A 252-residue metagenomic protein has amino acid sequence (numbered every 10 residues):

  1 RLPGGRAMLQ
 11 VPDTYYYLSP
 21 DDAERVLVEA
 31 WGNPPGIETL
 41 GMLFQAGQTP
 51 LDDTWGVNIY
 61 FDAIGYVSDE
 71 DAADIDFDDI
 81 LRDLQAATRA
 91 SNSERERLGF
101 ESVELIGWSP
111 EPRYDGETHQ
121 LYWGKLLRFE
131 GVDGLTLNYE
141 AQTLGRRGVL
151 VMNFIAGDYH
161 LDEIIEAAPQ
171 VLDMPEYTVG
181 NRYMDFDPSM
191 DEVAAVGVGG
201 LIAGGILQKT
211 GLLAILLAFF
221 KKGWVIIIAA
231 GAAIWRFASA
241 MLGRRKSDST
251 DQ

Functional and structural regions predicted by a protein language model:
R1-M8, P20-L137, L144, D158 (+5 more regions): Conserved polar/disulfide-associated segments of primarily extracytoplasmic proteins
Q10, Y16-L18, N58, V151-N153: Soluble periplasmic/extracytoplasmic beta-strand elements of cell-envelope proteins
P12, L81, Q85, I165-L172: Extracytoplasmic/secreted envelope proteins and their assembly/folding machinery, especially bacterial periplasmic
D13-S19, M174-Y177: Short conserved aromatic/hydrophobic patches within beta-strands of well-structured domains
L137-E163: Membrane-proximal, cysteine-centered motifs at transmembrane boundaries in secretory-pathway and membrane proteins
E140, V171, S189, D251-Q252: N-terminal leader-region detector that preferentially activates on the first domain or presequence of a protein
N153-D191, V196: Extended, hydrophilic extramembrane loops/domains of integral membrane proteins
A194-Q252: C-terminal single-pass membrane-anchor helix
